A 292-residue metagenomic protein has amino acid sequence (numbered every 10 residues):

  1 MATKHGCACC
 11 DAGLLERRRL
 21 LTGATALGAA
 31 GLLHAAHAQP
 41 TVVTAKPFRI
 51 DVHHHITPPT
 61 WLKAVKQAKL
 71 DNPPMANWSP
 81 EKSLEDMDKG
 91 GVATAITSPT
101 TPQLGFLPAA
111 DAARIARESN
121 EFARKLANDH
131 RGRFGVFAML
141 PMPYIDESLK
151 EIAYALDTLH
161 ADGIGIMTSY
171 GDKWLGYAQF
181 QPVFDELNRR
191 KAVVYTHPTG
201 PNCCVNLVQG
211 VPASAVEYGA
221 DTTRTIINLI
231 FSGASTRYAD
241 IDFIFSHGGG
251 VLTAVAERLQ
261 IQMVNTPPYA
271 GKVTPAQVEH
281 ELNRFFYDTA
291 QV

Functional and structural regions predicted by a protein language model:
A2-V292: Helix-coil boundary/capping segments in enzymes
